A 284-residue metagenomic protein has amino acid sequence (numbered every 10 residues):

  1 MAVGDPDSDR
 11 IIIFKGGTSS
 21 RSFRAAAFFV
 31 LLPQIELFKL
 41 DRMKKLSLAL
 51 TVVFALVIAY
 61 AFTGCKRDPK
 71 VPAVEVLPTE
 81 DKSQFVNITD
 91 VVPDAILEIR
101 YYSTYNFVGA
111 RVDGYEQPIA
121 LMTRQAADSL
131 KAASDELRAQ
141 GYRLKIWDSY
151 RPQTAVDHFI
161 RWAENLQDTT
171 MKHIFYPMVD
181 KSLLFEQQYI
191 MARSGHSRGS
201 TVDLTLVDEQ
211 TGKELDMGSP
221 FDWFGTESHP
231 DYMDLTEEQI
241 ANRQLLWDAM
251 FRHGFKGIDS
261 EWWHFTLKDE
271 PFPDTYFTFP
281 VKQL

Functional and structural regions predicted by a protein language model:
M1-A2, F14-K15, F62, Q210: Intrinsically disordered, low-complexity segments enriched in small/polar residues
A2-S8, K15-V30: Positively charged N-terminal leader segments that act as targeting/secretion signals
P6-R10, R42, P69, T169: Short linear motifs in intrinsically disordered/low-complexity regions
R10-I13, L37: A general signal for intrinsically disordered, low-complexity N-terminal leader regions
T18-S19, L50-V52, R252-F255: Alpha-helical interaction segments
A26-A73: Bacterial Sec-dependent N-terminal signal peptides
C65-S149, V156-D157, R161-S260, D269-L284: Extracytoplasmic cell-surface/polysaccharide-interacting catalytic and binding patches
F265: Conserved metal-phosphate-binding beta-hairpin within the catalytic cores of diverse ATP-dependent phosphoryl-transfer
